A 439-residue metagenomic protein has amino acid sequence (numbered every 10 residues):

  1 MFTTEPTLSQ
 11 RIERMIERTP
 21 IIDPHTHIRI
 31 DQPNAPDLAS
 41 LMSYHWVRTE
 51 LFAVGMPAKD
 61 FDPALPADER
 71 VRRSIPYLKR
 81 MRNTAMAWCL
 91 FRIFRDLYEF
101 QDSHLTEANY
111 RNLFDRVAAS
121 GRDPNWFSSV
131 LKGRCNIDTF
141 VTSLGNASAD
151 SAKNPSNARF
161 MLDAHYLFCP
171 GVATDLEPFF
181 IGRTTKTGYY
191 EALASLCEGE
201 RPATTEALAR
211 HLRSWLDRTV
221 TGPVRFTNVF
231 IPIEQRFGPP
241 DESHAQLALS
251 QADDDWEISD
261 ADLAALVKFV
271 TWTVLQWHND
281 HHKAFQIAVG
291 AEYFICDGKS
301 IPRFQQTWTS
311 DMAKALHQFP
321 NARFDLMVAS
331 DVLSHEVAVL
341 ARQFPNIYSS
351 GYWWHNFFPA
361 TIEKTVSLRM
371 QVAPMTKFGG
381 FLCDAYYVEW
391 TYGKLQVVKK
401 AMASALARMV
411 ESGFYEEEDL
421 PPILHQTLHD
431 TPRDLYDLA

Functional and structural regions predicted by a protein language model:
F2-H281, A322, A341-A439: Metal-cofactor-binding active-site regions of metalloenzymes
E257-Y348: Long, well-ordered mid-to-C-terminal structural blocks that present hydrophobic/aromatic surfaces
